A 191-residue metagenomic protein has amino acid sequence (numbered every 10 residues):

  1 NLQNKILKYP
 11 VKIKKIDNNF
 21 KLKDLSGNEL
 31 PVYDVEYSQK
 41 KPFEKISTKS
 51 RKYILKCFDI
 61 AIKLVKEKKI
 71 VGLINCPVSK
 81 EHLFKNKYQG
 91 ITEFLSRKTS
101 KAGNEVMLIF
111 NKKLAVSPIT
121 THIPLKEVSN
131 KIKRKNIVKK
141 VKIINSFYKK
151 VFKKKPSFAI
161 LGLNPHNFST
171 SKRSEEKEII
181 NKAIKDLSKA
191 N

Functional and structural regions predicted by a protein language model:
N1-N191: Anion-binding alpha/beta catalytic cores of soluble intermediary-metabolism enzymes, centered on
